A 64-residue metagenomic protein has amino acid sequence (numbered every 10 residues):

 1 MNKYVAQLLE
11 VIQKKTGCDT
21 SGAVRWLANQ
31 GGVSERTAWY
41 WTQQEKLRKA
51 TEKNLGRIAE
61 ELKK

Functional and structural regions predicted by a protein language model:
M1-W26: A short, Lys/Arg-rich alpha-helix, primarily the initiator
Q13-K14, G32, E60: Intrinsic disorder/low-complexity segments in short proteins, especially the signal peptide and propeptide regions
N29: Alpha-helical residues within the helix-turn-helix
V33-R48: Recognition helix of helix-turn-helix/homeodomain-like DNA-binding domains that insert into the DNA major groove
A50-K64: DNA major-groove recognition helix of helix-turn-helix/homeodomain DNA-binding modules
